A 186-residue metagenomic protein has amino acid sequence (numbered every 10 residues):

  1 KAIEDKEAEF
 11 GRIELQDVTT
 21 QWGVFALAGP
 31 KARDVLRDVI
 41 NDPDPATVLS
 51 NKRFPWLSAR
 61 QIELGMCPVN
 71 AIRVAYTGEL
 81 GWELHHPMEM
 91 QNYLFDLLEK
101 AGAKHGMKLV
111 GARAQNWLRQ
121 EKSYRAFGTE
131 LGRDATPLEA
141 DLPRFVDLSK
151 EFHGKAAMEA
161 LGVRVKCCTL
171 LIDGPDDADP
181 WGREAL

Functional and structural regions predicted by a protein language model:
K1-L186: Conserved, structured C-terminal
